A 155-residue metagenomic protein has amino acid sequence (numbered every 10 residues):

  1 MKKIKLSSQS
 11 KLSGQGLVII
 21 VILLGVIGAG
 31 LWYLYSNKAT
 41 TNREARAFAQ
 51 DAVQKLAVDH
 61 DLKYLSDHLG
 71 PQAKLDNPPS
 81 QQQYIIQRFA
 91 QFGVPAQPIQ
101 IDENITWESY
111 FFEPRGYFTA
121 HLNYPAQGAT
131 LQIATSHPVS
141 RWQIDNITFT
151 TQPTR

Functional and structural regions predicted by a protein language model:
M1-L12: N-terminal Lys/Arg-rich, disordered targeting/topogenic segments
K11-V58: Short, low-complexity N-terminal intrinsically disordered segments enriched in polar/charged residues
G25-V26, Q100, T135: Intrinsically disordered, low-complexity regions enriched in Ser/Pro/Gly/Gln/His and often acidic
A49, Q83-I86, A90, A120 (+2 more regions): Generic alpha-helical hydrophobic packing signal
V58-D61, Q127: Amphipathic alpha-helical protein-protein interaction surfaces
L62-K63, S140: Primarily extracytoplasmic ectodomains and periplasmic/lumenal surface modules that are beta-strand-rich
K63-Y117: Short solvent-exposed beta->alpha transition segments
E103-R155: Exposed beta-sheet edge and beta->alpha loop/turn motif
